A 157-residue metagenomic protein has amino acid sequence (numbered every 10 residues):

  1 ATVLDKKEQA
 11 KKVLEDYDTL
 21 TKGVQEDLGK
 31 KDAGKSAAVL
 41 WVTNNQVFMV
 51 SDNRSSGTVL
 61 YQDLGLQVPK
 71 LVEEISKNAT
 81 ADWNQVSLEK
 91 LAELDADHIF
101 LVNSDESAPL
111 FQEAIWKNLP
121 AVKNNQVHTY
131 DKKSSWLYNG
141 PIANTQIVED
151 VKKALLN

Functional and structural regions predicted by a protein language model:
A1-N45, S134-N157: Extracytoplasmic substrate-binding proteins
T19, G23, W83-V86, F111: Short, conserved clusters of charged catalytic residues that mark active-site and nucleotide-handling motifs
G29, T58, N118-P120: Short secondary-structure boundary/capping segments
L40, L71, Y130-K132: Conserved beta-strand termini and adjacent loop/short-helix elements that scaffold enzyme active sites in alpha/beta
M49-D82, W136: Alpha-helical, coiled-coil/dimerization segments enriched in small aliphatic residues
Q85-D95: Short helices/loops that flank or line small-molecule/ion binding pockets
L94-N157: Structured C-terminal subdomain patch of bacterial secreted/periplasmic proteins
